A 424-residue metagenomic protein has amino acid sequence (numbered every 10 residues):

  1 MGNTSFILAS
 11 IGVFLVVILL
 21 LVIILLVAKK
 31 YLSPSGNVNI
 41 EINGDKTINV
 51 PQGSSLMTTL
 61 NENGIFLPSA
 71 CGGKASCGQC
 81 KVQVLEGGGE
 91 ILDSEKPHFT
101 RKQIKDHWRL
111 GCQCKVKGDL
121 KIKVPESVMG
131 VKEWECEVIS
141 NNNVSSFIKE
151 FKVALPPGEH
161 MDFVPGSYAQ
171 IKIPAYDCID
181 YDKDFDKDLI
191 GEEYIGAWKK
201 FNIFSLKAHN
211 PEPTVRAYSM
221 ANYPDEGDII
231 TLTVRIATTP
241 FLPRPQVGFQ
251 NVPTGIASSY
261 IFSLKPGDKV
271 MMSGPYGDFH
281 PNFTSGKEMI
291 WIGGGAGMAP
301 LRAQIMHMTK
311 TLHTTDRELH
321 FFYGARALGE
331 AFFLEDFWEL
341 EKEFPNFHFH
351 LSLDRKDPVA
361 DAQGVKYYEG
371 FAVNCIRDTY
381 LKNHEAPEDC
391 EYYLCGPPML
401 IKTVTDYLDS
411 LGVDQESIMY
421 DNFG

Functional and structural regions predicted by a protein language model:
G2-G73, V84-K105, K310, T315-G424: Reductase modules of NAD(P)H-dependent flavoproteins
L20-V27, P97-E159, I179: Fe-S ferredoxin-like electron-transfer domains and their immediately adjacent linker/connector regions across
S55, Q79, Y168, P266-K269: Residue-level marker of beta-strand positions
P68-G78, G111-K115: Cysteine-centered iron-sulfur cluster-binding motifs in ferredoxin-type domains/subunits of redox enzymes
I139-P266, S352-K356: Ferredoxin-reductase
Y260, S273-K287: A short, basic/flexible loop-to-alpha-helix module at the beginning of a structural domain
